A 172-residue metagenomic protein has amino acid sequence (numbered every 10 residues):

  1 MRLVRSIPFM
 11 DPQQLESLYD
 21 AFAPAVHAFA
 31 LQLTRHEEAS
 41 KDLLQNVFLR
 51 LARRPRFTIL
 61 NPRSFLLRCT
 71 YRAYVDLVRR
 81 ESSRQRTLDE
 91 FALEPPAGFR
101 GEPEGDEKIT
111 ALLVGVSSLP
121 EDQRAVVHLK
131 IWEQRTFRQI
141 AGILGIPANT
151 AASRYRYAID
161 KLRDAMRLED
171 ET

Functional and structural regions predicted by a protein language model:
L3-A28, E38-K41, F57, R124: A short, charge-rich alpha-helical start-of-domain segment used by transcription regulators
R5, A111-L119: Short amphipathic alpha-helical boundary/capping segments
P8-F9, Q45-P62, R80-S82: Sigma70-family region 2
L18-E37, F48, A52, V116 (+1 more regions): Amphipathic, Lys/Arg- and hydrophobic-enriched alpha-helical face
V26, A30, L66-V78: Hydrophobic-face residues of short alpha-helical interaction/recognition segments
Y71, V75, L144-E169: DNA-recognition helix of helix-turn-helix
Y71-D89, G105: Arg/Lys-rich amphipathic alpha helix in sigma70-family domain 2
V126-K130: A short pre-motif secondary-structure segment
